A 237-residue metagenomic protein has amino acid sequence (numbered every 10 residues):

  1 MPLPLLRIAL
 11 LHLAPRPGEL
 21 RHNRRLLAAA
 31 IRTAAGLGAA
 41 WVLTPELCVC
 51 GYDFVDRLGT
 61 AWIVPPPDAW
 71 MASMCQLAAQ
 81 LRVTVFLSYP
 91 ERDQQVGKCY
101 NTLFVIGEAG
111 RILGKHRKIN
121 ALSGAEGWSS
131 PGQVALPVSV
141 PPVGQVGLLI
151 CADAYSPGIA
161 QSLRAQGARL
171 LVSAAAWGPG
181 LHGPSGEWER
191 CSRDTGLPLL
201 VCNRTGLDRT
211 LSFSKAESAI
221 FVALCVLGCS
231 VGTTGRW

Functional and structural regions predicted by a protein language model:
M1-W41, V172: N-terminal active-site segment of His-dependent metallophosphoesterases
A9, F104-I106, A219: Conserved hydrophobic/aromatic positions in well-ordered beta-strands
H12-A14, P45, R117, N203: Residue-level recognition of beta-strand->loop/alpha-helix junctions
A14, C48, P90-E91, Y155 (+2 more regions): Catalytic metal-binding/acid-base residues of hydrolase active sites
L20, A29-A109, G178-P198: Cys-nucleophile CN-hydrolase/nitrilase-fold catalytic domain and related Cys-dependent amidase chemistry that acts on
P66, D93-R169, A174-R190, D194-L197 (+1 more regions): Active-site catalytic loop in hydrolytic enzyme cores
S88, S173-A174, L200-N203: Generic beta-sheet signal
P137, R190-C191, L197-P198, R204-W237: C-terminal beta-strand edge segments of enzyme domains
